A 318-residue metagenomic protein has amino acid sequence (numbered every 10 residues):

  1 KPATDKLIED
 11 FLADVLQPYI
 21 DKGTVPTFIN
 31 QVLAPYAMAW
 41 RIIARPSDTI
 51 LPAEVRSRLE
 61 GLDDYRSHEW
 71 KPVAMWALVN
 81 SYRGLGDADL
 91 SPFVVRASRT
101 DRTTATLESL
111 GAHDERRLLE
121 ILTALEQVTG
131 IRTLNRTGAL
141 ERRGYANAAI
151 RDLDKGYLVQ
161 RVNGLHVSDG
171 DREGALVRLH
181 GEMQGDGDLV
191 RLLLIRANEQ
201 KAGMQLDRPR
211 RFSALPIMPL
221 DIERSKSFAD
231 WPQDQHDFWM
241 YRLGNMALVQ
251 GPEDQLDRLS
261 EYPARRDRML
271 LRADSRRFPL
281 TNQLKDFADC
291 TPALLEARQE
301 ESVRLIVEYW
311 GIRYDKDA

Functional and structural regions predicted by a protein language model:
K1-L192, K285-D286, C290, Y309: A cross-family structural signal marking well-folded subdomains
A3, N147-L284, A288, I306 (+1 more regions): Betabetaalpha-Me/HNH-type nuclease active-site subdomain
S67, W239, L295: Aromatic-acidic/polar surface patches that form glycan- and anion
M75-L78, L119-L122, E126, L215-M218 (+3 more regions): Generic hydrophobic alpha-helical scaffold/packing signal
C290-A318: Acidic, carboxylate-rich catalytic segments that either coordinate divalent cations
